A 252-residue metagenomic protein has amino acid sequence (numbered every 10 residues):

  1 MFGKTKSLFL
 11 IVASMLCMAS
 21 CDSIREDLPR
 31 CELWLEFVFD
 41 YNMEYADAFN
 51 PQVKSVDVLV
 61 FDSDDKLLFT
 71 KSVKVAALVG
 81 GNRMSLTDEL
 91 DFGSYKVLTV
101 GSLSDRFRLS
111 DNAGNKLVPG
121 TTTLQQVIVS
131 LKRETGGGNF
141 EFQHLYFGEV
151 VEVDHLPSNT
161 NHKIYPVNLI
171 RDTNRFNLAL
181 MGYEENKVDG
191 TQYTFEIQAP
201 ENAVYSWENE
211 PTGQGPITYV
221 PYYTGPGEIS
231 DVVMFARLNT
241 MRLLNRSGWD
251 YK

Functional and structural regions predicted by a protein language model:
M1-F9: Bacterial N-terminal signal peptides that target proteins for export
C17-S20: C-terminal motif of bacterial Sec signal peptides marking the signal peptidase cleavage site
D22-R25: Bacterial signal peptide processing site
D27-C31, N50-Q52, E89-G93, N159-N161 (+3 more regions): Solvent-exposed loop and beta-edge segments used for protein-protein assembly and interaction
R30-P51, L180-E185: Short amphipathic, basic-aromatic surface patches that mediate peripheral association with negatively charged
V56-D111, V188-K252: Tryptophan-paired
F69-R171: Short, low-hydrophobicity acidic/polar segments
T135-S230: A sequence/structural signal for flexible, mid-protein segments enriched in small/helix-disrupting residues
